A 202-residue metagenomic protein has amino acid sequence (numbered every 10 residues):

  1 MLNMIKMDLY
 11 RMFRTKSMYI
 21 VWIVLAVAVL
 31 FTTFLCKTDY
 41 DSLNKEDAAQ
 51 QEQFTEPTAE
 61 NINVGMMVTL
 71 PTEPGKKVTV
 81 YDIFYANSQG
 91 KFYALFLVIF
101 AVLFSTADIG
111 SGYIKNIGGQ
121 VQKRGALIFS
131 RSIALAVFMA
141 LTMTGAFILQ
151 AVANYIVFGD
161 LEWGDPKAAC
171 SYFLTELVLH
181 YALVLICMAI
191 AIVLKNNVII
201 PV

Functional and structural regions predicted by a protein language model:
M1-A26: Aromatic- and glycine-rich beta-strand/loop motifs that create alpha-glucan
N3, G112, G164-A168: Generic alpha-helical secondary structure signal
M7, G112, C187-M188: Positions in alpha-helical segments
T15-K16, Q122-K123, K195-N197: Short loop-to-helix capping motifs
W22-F104, I128-V198: Secretory targeting signals
A101-Q120, R124-G125, S132: Transmembrane helix boundary and interhelical loop/hinge segments in multi-pass membrane proteins
I200-V202: Hydrophobic alpha-helical membrane segments of integral membrane proteins
